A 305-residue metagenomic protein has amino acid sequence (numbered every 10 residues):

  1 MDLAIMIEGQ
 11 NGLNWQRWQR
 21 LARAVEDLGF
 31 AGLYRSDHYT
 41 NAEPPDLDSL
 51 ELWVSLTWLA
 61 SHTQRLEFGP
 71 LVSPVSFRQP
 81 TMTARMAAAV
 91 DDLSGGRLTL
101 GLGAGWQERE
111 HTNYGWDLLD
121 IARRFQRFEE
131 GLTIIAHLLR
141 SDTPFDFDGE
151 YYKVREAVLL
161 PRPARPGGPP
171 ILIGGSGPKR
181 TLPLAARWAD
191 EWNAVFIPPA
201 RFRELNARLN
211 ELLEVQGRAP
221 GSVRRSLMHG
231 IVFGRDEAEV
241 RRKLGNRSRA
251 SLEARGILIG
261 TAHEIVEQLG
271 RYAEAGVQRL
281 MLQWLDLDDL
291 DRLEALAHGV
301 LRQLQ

Functional and structural regions predicted by a protein language model:
M1-Q305: Active-site-adjacent structural elements that line small-molecule/cofactor binding pockets in enzymes
